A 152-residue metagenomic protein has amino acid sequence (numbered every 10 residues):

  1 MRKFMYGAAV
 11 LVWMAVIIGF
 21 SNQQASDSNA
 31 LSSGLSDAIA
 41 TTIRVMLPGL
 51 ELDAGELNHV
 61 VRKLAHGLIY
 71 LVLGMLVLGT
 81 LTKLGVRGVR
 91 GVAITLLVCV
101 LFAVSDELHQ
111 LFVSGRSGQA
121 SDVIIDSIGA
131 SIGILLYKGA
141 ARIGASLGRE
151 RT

Functional and structural regions predicted by a protein language model:
M1-L71: "…centered on the first transmembrane helix and the immediately adjacent amphipathic helix/loop
R2-M5, V86-I94, Q119-A120: Membrane-helix interface segments
V12-I17, V92-L111: Small-polar-interrupted transmembrane alpha-helices in polytopic inner-membrane proteins
Y70-K83, G129-G144: Membrane-interfacial alpha-helical segments at the cytosolic side of multi-pass membrane proteins
V77-G85, G91-C99: Post-HEXXH active-site segment of zinc metalloproteases
I94-L101, I128-I132, L136: Hydrophobic faces of alpha-helical transmembrane segments in multi-pass integral membrane proteins
A103-S127: Interfacial helix-loop-helix junctions of multi-pass membrane proteins
L147-T152: Short, charged juxtamembrane terminal tails flanking transmembrane helices
